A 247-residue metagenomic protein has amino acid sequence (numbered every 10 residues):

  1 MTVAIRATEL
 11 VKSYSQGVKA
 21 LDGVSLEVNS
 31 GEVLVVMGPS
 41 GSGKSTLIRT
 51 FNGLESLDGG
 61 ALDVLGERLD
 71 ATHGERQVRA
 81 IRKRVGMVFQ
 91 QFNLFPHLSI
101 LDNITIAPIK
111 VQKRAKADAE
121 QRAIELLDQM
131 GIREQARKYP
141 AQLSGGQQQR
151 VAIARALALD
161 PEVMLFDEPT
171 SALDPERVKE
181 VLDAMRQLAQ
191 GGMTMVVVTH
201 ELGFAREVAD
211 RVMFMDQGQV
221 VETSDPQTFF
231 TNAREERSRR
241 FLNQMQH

Functional and structural regions predicted by a protein language model:
M1-T2, H247: Absolute protein N-terminus
V3-P226: ABC family nucleotide-binding domain
D216-Q217, T223, Q227-H247: C-terminal boundary and immediately downstream tail of ABC-type ATPase nucleotide-binding domains
